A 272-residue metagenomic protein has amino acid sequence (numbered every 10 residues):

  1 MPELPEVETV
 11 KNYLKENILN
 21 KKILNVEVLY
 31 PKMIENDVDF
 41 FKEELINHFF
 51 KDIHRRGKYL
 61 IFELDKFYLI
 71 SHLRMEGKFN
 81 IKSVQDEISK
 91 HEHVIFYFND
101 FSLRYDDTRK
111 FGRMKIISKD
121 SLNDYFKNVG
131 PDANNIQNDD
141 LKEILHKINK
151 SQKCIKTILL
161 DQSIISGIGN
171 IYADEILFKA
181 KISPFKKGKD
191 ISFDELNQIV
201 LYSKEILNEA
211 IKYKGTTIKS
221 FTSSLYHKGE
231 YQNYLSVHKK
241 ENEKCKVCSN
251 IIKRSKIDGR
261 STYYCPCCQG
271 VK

Functional and structural regions predicted by a protein language model:
M1-I116: Surface-exposed binding/hinge segments that line and control ligand-binding clefts or catalytic entry sites
E3-E6, V10, L19, D37 (+5 more regions): Alpha-helical structural motif
K22-F41, I46-F49, H54, Y59-I61 (+3 more regions): Basic, nucleic-acid-binding surfaces and adjacent catalytic neighborhoods in DNA/RNA-processing proteins
D65, L69-G167, Y172-K179, K187: Phosphate/anion-contacting hairpin/loop surfaces
